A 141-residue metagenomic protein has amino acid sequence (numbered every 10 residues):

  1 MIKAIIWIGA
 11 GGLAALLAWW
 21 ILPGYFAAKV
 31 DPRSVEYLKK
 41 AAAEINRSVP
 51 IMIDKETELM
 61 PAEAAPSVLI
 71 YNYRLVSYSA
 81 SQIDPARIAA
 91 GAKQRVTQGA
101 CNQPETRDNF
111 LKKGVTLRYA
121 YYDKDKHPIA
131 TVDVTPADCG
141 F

Functional and structural regions predicted by a protein language model:
K3-G24: Hydrophobic membrane-insertion alpha-helices, especially the h-region of bacterial N-terminal signal peptides
A4, W20, A41-A43, I83-P85 (+3 more regions): Compositionally biased, non-globular sequence tracts
L22-P66, Y78: N-proximal, solvent-exposed amphipathic alpha-helical segments enriched in charged/polar residues
R33-E36, E56-T57, A120, V132 (+1 more regions): Amphipathic, Lys/Arg-enriched alpha-helical "gate/interface" segment within cytosolic domains that mediates
M60-D108: Mature extracytoplasmic domains of secretory-pathway proteins
Y73-S79, Y121-D125, V134-D138: A mature extracytoplasmic/lumenal domain signature
T97-A130: A short amphipathic beta-strand at an alpha->beta junction
